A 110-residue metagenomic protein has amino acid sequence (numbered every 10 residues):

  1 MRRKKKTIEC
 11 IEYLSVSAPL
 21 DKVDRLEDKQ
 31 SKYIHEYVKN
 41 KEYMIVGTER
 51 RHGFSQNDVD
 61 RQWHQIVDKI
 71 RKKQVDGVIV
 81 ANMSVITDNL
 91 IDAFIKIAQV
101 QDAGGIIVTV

Functional and structural regions predicted by a protein language model:
M1-V110: Short, structured surface patches at the beginning of a domain
